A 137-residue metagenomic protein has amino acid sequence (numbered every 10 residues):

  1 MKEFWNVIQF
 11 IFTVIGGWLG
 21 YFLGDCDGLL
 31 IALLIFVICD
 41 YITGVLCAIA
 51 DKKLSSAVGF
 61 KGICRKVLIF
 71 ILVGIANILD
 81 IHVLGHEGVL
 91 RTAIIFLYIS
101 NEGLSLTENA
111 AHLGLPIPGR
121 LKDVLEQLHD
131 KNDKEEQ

Functional and structural regions predicted by a protein language model:
M1-V7, S100-Q137: Membrane-proximal cytosolic segments adjacent to transmembrane helices
I8-G24: Alpha-helical phosphate/pyrophosphate-handling elements in metalloenzyme active cores
V14-W18, V45, G74, I78: Alpha-helical transmembrane segments of multipass membrane proteins
G28-I38, R91-Y98: Hydrophobic core segments of alpha-helical transmembrane domains in multi-pass membrane proteins
V37-V58: Membrane-helix boundary/interface segments in integral membrane proteins
D51-L72: Juxtamembrane helix-capping/reentrant segments at transmembrane boundaries
H82-H112: Hydrophobic alpha-helical transmembrane segments and immediately flanking/interface helices in integral membrane
